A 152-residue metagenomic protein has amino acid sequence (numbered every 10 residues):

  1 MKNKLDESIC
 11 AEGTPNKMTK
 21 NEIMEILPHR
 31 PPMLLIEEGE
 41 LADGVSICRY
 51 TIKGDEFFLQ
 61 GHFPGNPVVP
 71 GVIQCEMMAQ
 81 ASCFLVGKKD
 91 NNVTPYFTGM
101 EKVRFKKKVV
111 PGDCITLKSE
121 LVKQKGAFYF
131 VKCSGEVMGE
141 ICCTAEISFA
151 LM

Functional and structural regions predicted by a protein language model:
N3-D6, C48-T51, V122, S134 (+1 more regions): Small/polar/charged residue-enriched interaction surfaces, especially the RNA/DNA-contacting tracks of RNP/CRISPR
N3-E38, S46: Flexible, low-complexity linker/boundary loops enriched in proline and small hydrophobic residues that flank enzymatic
S8-A11, P15-K17, A81-K118, C142-E146 (+1 more regions): Hydrophobic beta-strand-centered segment that forms part of the acyl-chain substrate-binding groove
R30-V69: Catalytic strand-loop segment that frames the active site of acyl-thioester-processing enzymes
L34, D43-I47, C114-T116, F130 (+1 more regions): Intrinsic-disorder/low-complexity, polar/charged segments enriched in Ser/Thr/Lys/Arg/Asp/Glu/Gln
G39, K102-M138: Hydrophobic beta-sheet segments that form the core/acyl-binding groove of ACP/CoA-dependent acyl-chain-processing
G39, V69-N92: Active-site helix/loop of acyl-thioester processing domains in fatty-acid/polyketide metabolism, spanning hotdog-fold
V69, G135-M152: Flexible glycine-rich active-site/ligand-binding loops centered on an Asp-His dyad
